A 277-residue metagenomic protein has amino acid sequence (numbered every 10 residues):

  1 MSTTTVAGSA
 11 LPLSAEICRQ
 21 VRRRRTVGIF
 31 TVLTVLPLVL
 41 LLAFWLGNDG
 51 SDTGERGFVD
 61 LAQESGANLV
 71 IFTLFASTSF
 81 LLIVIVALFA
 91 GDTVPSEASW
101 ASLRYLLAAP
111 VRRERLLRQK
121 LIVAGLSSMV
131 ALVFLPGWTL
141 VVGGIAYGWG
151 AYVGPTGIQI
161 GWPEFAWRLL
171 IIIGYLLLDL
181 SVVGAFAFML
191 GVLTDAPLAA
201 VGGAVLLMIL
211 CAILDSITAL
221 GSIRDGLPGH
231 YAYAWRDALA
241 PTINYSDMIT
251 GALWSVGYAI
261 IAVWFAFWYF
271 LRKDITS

Functional and structural regions predicted by a protein language model:
M1-V35: Aromatic- and glycine-rich beta-strand/loop motifs that create alpha-glucan
S2-T5, T34, L38-L88, R118-G184 (+2 more regions): Secretory targeting signals
V39-D49, T194-G229: Transmembrane helix segments
V86-A90, W138, F186, L206 (+3 more regions): Hydrophobic/aromatic residues in alpha-helical transmembrane segments
A87-Y105, L121, I275-S277: Transmembrane helix boundary and interhelical loop/hinge segments in multi-pass membrane proteins
T93, L169-M208: A structural motif at transmembrane helix-loop-helix junctions in multipass membrane proteins
L107-R112: Short helix-to-coil transition segments within interhelical loops that connect adjacent transmembrane helices
M189, L193, W254-S277: Junction motif at the cytosolic side of a transmembrane helix
